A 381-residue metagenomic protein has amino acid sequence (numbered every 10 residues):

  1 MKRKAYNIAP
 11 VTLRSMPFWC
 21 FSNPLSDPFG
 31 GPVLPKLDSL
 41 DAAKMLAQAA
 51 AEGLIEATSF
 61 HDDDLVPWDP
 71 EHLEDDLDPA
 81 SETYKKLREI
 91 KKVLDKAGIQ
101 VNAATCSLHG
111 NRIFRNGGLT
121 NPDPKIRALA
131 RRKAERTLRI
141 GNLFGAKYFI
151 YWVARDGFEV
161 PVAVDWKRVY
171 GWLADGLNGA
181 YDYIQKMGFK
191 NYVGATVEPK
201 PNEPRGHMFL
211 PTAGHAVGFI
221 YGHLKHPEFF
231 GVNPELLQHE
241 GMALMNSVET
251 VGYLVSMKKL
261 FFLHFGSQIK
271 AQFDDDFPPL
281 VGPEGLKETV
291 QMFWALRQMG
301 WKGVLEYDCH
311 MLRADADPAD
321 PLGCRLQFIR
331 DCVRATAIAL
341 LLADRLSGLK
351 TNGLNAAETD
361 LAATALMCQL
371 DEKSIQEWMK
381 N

Functional and structural regions predicted by a protein language model:
M1-L54, R139, V162, D175-Q185 (+2 more regions): Histidine-acidic metal/acid-base catalytic patches
R3, A9-P17, L46-W68, L77-N111 (+1 more regions): Glycine-rich, aromatic-flanked loop segments that form ligand/cofactor-binding clefts across common enzyme folds
C20-S22, D62-V66, T105-G110, V153-G157 (+4 more regions): Active-site-proximal loop/turn and secondary-structure-junction residues that shape catalytic pockets, frequently
P24-G31, L65-Y84, G110-A128, R155-R168 (+2 more regions): Surface-exposed, active-site-proximal loop segments in enzymatic domains
A57-S59, A103, I150, H264 (+1 more regions): Conserved beta-strand positions in the central sheet of alpha/beta enzyme cores
I90-V93, P122-F149, R168-G188: An active-site-proximal structural segment forming one wall of the substrate-binding cleft that immediately precedes
C106-G117, A146-R168, K190-H207, P211: Active-site-proximal loop/short-helix segments that contain or immediately flank catalytic acid/base residue(s)
